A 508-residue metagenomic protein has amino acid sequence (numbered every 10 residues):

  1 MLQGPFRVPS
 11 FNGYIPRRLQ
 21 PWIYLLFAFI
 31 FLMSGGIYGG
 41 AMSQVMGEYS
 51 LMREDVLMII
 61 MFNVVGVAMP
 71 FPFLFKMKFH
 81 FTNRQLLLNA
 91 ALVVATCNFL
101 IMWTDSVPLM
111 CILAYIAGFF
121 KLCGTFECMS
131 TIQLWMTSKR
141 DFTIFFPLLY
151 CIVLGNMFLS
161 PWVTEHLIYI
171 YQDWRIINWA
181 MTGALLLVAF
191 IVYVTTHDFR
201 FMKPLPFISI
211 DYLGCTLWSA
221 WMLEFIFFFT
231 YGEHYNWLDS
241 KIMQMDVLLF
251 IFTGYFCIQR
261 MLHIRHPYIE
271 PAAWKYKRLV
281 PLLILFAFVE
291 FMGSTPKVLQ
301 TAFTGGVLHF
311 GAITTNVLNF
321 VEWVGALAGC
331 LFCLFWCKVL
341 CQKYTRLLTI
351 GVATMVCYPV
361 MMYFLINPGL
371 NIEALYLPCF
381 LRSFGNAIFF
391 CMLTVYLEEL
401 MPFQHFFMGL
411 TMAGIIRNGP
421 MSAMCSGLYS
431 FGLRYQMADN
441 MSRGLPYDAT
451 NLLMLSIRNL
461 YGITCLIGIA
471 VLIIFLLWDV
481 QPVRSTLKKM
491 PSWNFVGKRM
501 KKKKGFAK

Functional and structural regions predicted by a protein language model:
L2-G4, P9-G13, P446-K508: Transmembrane-helix exit segments and adjacent C-terminal regions of multi-pass membrane proteins
L2-R7, I15-L74, G124-T125, M129 (+2 more regions): Extracytoplasmic
R18-S34, G39-G40, C97, Y268-Q436 (+2 more regions): 12-transmembrane solute porter fold
V45-G47, M77-F79, M110, W162-Q172 (+4 more regions): Interfacial helix-cap and linker-helix signal at transmembrane-aqueous boundaries of multi-pass secondary transporters
N63-V65, L154-G155, W323-V324, G419-P420: Short hydrophobic/small-residue motifs within alpha-helical transmembrane segments of multi-pass transporter-like
L74-L213: Helix-loop-helix hairpins in multi-pass membrane proteins, especially solute transporters
Y169-I284: Hydrophobic transmembrane-helix bundles of small-molecule transporters
Y169-T182, Y231-K241, S430-G468: A membrane-interface helix-boundary motif in multi-pass transporters
